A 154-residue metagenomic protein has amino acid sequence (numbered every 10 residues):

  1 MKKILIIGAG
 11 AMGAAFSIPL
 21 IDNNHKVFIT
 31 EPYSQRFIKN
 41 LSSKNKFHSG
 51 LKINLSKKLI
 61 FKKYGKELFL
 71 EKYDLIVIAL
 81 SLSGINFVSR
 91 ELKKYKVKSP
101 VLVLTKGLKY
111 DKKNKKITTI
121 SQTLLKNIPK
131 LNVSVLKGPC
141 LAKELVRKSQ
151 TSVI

Functional and structural regions predicted by a protein language model:
M1-N54, L59-Y64, L70, D111: NAD(P)+-binding Rossmann beta1-loop-alpha1 motif at the extreme N-terminus of oxidoreductases
G65-K66, L70-Q150: Rossmann-like NAD(P)(H) cofactor-binding subdomain of soluble oxidoreductases
S152-I154: Core active-site phosphate/anionic-ligand binding loop and the adjoining beta-turn-alpha structural block in enzyme
